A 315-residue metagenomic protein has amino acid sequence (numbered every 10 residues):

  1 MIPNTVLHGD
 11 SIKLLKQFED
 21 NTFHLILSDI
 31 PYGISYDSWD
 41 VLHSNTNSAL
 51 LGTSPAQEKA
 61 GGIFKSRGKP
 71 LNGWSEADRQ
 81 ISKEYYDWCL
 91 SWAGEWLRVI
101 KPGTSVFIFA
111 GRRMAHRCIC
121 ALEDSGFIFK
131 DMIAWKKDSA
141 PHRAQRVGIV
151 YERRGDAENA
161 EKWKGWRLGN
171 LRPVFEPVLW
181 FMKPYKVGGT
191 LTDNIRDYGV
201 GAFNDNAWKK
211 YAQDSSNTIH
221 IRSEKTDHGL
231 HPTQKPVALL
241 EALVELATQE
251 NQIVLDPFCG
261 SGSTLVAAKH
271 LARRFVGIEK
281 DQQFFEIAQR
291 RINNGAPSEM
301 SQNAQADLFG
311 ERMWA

Functional and structural regions predicted by a protein language model:
I2-P297, Q302, L308, W314-A315: Core catalytic lobe of class I
